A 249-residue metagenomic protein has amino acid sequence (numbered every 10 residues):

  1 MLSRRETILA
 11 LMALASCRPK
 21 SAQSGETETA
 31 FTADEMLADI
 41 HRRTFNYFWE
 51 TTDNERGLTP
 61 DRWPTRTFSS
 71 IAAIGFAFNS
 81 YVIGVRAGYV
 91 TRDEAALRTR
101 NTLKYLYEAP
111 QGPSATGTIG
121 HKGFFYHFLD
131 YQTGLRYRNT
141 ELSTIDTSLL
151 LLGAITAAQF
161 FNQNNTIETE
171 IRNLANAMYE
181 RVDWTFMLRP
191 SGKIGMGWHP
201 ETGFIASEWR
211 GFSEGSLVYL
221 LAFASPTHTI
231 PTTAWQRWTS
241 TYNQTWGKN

Functional and structural regions predicted by a protein language model:
L2-S21: N-terminal export signals
G25-S69, Q111-F124, F223: Low-complexity, Ser/Thr/Pro/Gly-enriched N-terminal "stalk/linker" regions
E28-D34, F76-V90, Y105-A109, L149-N164 (+1 more regions): Well-ordered alpha-helical scaffold segments within catalytic/enzyme domains
E35-M36, G112-T147, Q163-N249: Extended ligand-binding clefts on enzyme/binding-domain cores
L37-W49, F78, A96-Y107, L151 (+1 more regions): Hydrophobic core segments within long, regular secondary-structure runs in both alpha- and beta-rich folds
I40, T65-N79, L142-L152, E208-S213: Aromatic- and histidine-enriched alpha-helix N-cap/loop-to-helix transition segments that scaffold the rims
R56-D61, T91-A95, I167-E170: Surface-exposed patches in mature extracellular/periplasmic domains of secreted proteins
I71, N79-D130: Membrane helical hairpin/interfacial module
